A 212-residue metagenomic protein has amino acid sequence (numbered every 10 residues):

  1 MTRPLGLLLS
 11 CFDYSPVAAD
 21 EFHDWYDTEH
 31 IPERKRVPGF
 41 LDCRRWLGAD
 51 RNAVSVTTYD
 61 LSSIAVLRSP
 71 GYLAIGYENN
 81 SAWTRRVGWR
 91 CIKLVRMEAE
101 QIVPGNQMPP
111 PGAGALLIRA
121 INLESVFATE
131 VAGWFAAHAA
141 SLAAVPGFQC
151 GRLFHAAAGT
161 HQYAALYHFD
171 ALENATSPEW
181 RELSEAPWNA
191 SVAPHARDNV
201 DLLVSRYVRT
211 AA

Functional and structural regions predicted by a protein language model:
M1-A212: Macromolecular interaction modules
